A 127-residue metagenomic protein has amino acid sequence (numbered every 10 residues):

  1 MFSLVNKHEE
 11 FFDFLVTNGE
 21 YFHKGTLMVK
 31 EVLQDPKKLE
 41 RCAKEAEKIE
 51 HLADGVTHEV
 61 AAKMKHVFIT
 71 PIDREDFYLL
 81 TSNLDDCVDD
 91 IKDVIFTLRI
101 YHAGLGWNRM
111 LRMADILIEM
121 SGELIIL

Functional and structural regions predicted by a protein language model:
M1-L127: Cytosolic, long alpha-helical scaffolding segments
